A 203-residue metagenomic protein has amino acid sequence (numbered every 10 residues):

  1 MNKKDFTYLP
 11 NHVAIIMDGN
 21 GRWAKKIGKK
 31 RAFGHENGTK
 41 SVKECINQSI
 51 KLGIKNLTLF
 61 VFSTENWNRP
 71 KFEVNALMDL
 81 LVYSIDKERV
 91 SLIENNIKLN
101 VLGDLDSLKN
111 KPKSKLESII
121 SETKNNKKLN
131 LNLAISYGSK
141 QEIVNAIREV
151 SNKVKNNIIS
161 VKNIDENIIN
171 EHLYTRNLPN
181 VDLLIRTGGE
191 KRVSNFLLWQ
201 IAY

Functional and structural regions predicted by a protein language model:
M1-Y203: Flexible, compositionally biased loop and terminal segments
